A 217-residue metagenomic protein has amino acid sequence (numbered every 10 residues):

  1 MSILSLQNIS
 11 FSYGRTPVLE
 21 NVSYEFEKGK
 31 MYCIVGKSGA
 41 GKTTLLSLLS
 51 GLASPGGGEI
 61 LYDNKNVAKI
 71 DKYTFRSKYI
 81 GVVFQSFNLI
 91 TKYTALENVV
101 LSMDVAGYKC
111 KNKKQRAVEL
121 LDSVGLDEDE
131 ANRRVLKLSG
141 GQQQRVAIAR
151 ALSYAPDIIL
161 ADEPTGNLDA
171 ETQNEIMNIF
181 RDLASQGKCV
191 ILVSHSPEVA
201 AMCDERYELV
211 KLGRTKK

Functional and structural regions predicted by a protein language model:
S50: Helix-to-loop junction immediately C-terminal to a conserved catalytic motif
G58-V67: Conserved ABC transporter NBD signature motif
V67-G81, S185: ABC ATPase NBD coupling module
N112-D129: Conserved ABC ATPase "signature" region
R134-L138, Q142-Q144: Conserved ABC ATPase signature
A155: Conserved catalytic motifs of ABC-family nucleotide-binding domains
I159-D162: Catalytic Walker B motif of ABC-type/P-loop ATPase nucleotide-binding domains
